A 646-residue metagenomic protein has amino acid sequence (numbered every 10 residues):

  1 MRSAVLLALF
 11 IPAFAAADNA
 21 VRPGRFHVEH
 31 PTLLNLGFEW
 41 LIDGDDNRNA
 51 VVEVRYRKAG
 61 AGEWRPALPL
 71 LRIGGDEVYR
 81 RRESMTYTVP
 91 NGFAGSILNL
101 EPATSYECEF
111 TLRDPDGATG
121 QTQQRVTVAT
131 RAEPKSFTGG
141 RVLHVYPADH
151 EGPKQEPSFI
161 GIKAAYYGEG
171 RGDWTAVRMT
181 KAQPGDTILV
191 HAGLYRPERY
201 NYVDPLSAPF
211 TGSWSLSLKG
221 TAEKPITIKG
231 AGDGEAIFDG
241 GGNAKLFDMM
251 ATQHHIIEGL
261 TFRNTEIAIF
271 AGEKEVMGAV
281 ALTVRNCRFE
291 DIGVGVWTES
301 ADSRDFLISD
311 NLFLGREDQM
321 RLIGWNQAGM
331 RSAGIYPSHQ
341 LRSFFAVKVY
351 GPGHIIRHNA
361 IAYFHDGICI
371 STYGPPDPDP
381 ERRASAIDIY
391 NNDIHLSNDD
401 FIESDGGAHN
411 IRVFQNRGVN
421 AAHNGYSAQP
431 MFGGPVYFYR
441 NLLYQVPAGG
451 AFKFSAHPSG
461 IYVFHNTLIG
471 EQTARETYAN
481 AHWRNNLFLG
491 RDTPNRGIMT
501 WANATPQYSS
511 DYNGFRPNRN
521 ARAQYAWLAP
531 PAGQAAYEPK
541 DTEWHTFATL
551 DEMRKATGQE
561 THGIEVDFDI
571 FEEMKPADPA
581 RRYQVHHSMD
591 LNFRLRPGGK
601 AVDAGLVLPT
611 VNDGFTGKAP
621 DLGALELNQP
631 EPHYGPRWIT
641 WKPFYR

Functional and structural regions predicted by a protein language model:
D43-Y56: Solvent-exposed loop/turn segments flanking beta-strands in beta-repeat/beta-sandwich domains
E53-A103: Recognizes extended acidic, P/S/T-rich segments that occur within or adjacent to Ig-like beta-sandwich modules
R113-K135: Extracellular fibronectin type III
F137-G140, P147-H150, R196-P205, S213-F270 (+3 more regions): Right-handed parallel beta-helix/beta-spiral solenoid domain characteristic of secreted/periplasmic
R141-H191, Y195-P197, M553, D621-A624: Acidic Gly/Asp/Thr-rich repetitive segments characteristic of extracellular carbohydrate-active and adhesion proteins
G152, D186, D204-A208, I323-A346 (+1 more regions): Acidic, glycine- and Ser/Thr-rich low-complexity intrinsically disordered tracts in extracellular/secreted proteins
H191, P225, A231-G234, Q253-N264 (+10 more regions): Right-handed parallel beta-helix
